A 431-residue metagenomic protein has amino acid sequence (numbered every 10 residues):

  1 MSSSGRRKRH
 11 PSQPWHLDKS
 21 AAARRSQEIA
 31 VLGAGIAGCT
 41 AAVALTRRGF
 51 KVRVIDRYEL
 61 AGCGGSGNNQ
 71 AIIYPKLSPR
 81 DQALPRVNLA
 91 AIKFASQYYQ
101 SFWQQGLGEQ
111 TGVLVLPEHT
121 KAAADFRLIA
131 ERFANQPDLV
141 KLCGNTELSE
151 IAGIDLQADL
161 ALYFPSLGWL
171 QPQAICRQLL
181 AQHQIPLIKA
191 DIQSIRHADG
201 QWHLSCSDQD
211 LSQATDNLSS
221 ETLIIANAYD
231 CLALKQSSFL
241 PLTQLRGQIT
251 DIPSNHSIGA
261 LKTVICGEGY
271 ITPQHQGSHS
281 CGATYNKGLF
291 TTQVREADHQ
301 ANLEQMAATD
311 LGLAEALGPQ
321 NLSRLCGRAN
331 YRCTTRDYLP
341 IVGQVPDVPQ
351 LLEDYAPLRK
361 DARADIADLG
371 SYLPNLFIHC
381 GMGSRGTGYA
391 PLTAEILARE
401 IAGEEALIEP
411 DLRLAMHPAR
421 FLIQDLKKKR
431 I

Functional and structural regions predicted by a protein language model:
Q27-V54: N-terminal Rossmann-like FAD-binding beta1-loop-alpha1 element of flavoenzymes
R47-G67: Glycine-rich FAD pyrophosphate-binding loop
Q70-I151: Dinucleotide-binding Rossmann-like beta1-alpha1 core, especially the glycine-rich loop that anchors the ADP
P79-R80, Q105-V115, K141-Q182, P186-K189 (+2 more regions): Helix-loop-beta segment of a Rossmann-like dinucleotide-binding subdomain
R80-A91, E118-A122, A161-Q178, Q293-D298 (+1 more regions): Short beta-strand to alpha-helix junction loop
D81, R86, C206-S207, S212-E304 (+1 more regions): Flavin-dependent oxidoreductases
A161-A214, L218-T222, A226-N227, C231: Helical element adjacent to the flavin cofactor pocket in flavoenzyme catalytic cores
G318-I431: C-terminal catalytic lobe of FAD-dependent flavoproteins
